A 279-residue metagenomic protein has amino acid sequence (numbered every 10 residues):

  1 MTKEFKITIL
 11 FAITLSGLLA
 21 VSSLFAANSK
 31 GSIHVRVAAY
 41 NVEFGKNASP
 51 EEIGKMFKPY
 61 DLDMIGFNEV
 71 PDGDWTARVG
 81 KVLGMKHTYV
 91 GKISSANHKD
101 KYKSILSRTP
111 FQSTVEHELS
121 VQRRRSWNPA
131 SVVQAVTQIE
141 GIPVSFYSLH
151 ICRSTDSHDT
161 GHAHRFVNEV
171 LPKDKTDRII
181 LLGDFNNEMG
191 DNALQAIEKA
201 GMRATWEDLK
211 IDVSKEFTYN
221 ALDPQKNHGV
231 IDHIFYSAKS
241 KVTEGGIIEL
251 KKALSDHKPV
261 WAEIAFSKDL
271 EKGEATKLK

Functional and structural regions predicted by a protein language model:
T2-I9, A20, L24-V82, S95 (+2 more regions): N-terminal, active-site-proximal structural segment of metallo-dependent hydrolase catalytic domains
N28-V37, K101, R108-Q112, W127-L149 (+2 more regions): Beta-strand-turn-beta hairpins that frame and shape the catalytic cleft of phosphate-ester-processing enzymes
H34-P50, G91-H98, S120-S126, C152-H158 (+2 more regions): Acidic/histidine-rich helix-loop elements that form or flank divalent-metal/phosphate-binding sites at the catalytic
H34-V42, I53-A77, L106, A135 (+6 more regions): Active-site beta-strand/loop signature of hydrolases that rely on acidic residues for catalysis
V42-K46, V70-D74, I93-N97, F111-Q112 (+5 more regions): Solvent-exposed loop/turn segments at secondary-structure junctions within structured extracellular/periplasmic domains
M64, N68-P143, I248: Structured beta-strand-rich core segments of catalytic domains in phosphoester-bond hydrolases
T88-S107, T176, E188-S255: Active site of divalent-metal-dependent phosphoester/diester hydrolases
G246-K279: A short C-terminal boundary segment appended to hydrolase-like catalytic domains
